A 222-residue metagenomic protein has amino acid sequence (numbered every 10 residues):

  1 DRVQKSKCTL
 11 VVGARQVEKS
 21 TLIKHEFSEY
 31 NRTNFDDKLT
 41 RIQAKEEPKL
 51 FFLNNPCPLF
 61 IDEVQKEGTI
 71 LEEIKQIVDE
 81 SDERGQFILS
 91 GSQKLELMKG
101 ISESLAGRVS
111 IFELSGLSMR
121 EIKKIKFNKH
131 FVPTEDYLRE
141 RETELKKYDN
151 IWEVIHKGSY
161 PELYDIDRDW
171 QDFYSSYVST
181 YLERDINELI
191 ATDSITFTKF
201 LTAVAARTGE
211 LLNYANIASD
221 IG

Functional and structural regions predicted by a protein language model:
D1-Q4: Pre-Walker A adenine-sensing motif
V11: Hydrophobic anchor at the beta1->P-loop junction of P-loop NTPases
K19-S20: Conserved lysine of the Walker
Y30-P58: Short glycine-rich substrate-engagement loop in P-loop NTPases that contacts/grips substrate
L71-L95, K99-S104: Conserved catalytic/switch belt of AAA+ P-loop NTPases
L95-I111, K123-N128: Short regulatory helix/loop adjacent to the ATP-binding pocket of P-loop NTPases
K124-G222: Interdomain hinge/linker elements that couple catalytic modules in large macromolecular machines
